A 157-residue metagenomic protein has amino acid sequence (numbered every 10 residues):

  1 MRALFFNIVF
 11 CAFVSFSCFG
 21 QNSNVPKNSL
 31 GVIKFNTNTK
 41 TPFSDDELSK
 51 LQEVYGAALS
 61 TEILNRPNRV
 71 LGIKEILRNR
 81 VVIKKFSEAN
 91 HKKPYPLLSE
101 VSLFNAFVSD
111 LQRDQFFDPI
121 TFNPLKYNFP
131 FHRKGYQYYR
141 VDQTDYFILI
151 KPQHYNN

Functional and structural regions predicted by a protein language model:
M1-P26: Bacterial Sec-dependent N-terminal signal peptides
S23-N157: Short beta-strand and adjacent turn/loop elements
